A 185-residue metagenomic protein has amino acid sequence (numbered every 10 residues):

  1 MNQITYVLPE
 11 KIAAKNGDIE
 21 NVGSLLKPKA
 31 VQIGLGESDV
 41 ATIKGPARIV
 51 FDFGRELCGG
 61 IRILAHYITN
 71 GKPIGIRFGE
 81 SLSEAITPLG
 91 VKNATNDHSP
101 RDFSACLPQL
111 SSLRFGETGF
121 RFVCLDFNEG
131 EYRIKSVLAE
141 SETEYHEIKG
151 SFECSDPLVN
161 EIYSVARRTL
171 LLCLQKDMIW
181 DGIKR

Functional and structural regions predicted by a protein language model:
M1-K184: Extracellular/oxidizing-compartment recognition motifs
